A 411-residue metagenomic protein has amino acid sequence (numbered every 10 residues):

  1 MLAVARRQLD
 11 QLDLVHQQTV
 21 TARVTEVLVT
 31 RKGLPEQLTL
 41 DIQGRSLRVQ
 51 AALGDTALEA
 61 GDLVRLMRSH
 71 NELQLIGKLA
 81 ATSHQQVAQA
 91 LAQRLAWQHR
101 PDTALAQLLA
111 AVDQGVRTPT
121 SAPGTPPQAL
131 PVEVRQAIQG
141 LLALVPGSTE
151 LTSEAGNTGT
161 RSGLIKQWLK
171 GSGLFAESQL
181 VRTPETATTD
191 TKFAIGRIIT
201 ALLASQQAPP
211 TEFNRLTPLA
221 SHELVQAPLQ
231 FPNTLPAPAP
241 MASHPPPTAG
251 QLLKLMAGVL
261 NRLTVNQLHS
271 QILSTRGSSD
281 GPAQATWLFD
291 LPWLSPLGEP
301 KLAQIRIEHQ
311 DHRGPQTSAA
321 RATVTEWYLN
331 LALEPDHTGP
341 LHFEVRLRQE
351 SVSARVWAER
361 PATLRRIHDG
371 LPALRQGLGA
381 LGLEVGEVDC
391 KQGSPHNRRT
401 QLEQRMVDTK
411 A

Functional and structural regions predicted by a protein language model:
M1-A411: Extended non-catalytic alpha-helical interaction modules
